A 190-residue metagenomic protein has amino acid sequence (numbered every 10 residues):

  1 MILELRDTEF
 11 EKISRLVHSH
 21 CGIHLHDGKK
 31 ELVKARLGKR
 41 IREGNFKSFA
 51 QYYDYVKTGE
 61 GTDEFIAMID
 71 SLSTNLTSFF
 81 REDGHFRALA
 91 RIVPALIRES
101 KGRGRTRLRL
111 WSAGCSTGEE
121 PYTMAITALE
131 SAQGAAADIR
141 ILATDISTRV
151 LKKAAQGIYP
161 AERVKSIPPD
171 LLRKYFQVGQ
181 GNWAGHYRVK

Functional and structural regions predicted by a protein language model:
M1-W111: Conserved AdoMet
F80, G118, V150: Catalytic P-loop NTPase motifs of RecA-like helicase/translocase cores
R87, Y122, K152: Alpha-helical elements of the RecA-like P-loop NTPase motor core of helicases
R91, I126-E130, Q156: Short, well-ordered alpha-helices that flank and scaffold nucleotide-derived cofactor binding pockets
W111-T117: Aromatic-flanked redox-active Cys/Sec active sites in thiol-based oxidoreductases, especially the WC-centered
A113, G134-K190: Extended basic-aromatic, gly/pro-enriched interface segments that bind polyanionic ligands
T117-G134: Conserved SAM-binding loop of SAM-dependent methyltransferases across substrates and taxa, primarily the Class I
